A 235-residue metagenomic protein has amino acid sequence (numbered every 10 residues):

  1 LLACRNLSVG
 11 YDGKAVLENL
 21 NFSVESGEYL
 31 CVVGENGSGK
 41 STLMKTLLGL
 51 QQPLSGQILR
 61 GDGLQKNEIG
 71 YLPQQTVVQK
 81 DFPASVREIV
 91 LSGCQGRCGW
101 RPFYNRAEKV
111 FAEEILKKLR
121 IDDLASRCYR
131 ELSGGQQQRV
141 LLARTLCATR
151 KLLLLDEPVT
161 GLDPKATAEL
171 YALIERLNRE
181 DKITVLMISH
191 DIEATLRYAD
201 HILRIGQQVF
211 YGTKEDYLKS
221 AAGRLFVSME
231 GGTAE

Functional and structural regions predicted by a protein language model:
V33-E35: The feature captures the beta-strand-to-loop junction immediately N-terminal to the Walker
L48: Helix-to-loop junction immediately C-terminal to a conserved catalytic motif
R106-L124: Conserved ABC ATPase "signature" region
C128-L132, Q136: Conserved ABC ATPase signature
L153-D156: Catalytic Walker B motif of ABC-type/P-loop ATPase nucleotide-binding domains
S189-H190: H-loop/switch region of ABC-family ATPase nucleotide-binding domains
H201-K214: H-loop (His-switch) and adjacent beta-strand-loop-beta switch element of ABC-type ATPase nucleotide-binding domains
